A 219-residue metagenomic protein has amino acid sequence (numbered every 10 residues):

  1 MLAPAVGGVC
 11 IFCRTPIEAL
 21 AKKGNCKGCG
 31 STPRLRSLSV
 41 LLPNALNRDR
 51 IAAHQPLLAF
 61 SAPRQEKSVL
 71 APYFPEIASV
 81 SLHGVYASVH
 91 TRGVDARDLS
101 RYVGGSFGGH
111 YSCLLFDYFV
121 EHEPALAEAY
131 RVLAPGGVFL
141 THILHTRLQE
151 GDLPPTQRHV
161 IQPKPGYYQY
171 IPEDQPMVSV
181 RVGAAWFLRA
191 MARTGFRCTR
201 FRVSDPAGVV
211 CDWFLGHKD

Functional and structural regions predicted by a protein language model:
M1-L99, V103-G105, R202, V209-D219: Conserved N-terminal segment of class I S-adenosyl-L-methionine
P4, E123-P124, E128-A129, A134 (+1 more regions): S-adenosyl-L-methionine-dependent methyltransferase catalytic module, highlighting the catalytic core
A21, V120-P124: Generic recognition of short, well-ordered alpha-helical segments
D98, D117, T146: Active-site micro-motifs of SAM-dependent methyltransferase domains
R101-V103, V120, G183: GHKL-family ATP-binding catalytic core of two-component histidine kinases
G108: Extracellular/oxidizing-compartment recognition motifs
Y111: A conserved beta-strand element that flanks and buttresses the S-adenosyl-L-methionine
L114-Y118, H142: Short catalytic micro-motifs in class I SAM-dependent methyltransferases
